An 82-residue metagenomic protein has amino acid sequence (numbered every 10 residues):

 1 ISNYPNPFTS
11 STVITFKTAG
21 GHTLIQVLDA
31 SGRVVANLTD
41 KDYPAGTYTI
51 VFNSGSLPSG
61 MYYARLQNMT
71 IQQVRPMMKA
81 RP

Functional and structural regions predicted by a protein language model:
I1-Y4, F8-P82: C-terminal outer-membrane/trafficking sorting elements
